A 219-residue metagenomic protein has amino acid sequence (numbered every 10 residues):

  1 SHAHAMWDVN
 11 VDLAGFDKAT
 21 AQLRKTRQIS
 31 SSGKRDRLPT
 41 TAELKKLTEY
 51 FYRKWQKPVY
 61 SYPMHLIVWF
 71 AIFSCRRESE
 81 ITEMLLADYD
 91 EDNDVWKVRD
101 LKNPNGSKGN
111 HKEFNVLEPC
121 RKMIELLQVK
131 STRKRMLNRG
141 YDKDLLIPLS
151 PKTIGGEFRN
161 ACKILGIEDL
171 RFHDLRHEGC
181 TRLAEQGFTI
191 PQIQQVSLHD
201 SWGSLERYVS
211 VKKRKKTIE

Functional and structural regions predicted by a protein language model:
H4-W7, K212-K213: C-terminal flanking helix
D8-F16, A71-N93, P191-Q195: Short, charged phosphate-coordinating catalytic segments
F16-E78, T82, R176: Basic, Lys/Arg- and aromatic-enriched nucleic-acid-binding interface segment
L44, L117-E168: Active-site/catalytic core of tyrosine-dependent DNA strand-transfer enzymes
Y52, E83-L126: Conserved tyrosine-mediated DNA breakage-rejoining catalytic core shared by Y-recombinases
Y62-H65, L149-I154, E168-G187: Short basic/aromatic active-site micro-motif
E80-T82, L170-R171, C180, G187-H199: Active-site-proximal segment of tyrosine recombinases
D100-P104, I190, S197-E219: Catalytic-site neighborhood detector that most strongly recognizes the C-terminal catalytic loop/helix of tyrosine
